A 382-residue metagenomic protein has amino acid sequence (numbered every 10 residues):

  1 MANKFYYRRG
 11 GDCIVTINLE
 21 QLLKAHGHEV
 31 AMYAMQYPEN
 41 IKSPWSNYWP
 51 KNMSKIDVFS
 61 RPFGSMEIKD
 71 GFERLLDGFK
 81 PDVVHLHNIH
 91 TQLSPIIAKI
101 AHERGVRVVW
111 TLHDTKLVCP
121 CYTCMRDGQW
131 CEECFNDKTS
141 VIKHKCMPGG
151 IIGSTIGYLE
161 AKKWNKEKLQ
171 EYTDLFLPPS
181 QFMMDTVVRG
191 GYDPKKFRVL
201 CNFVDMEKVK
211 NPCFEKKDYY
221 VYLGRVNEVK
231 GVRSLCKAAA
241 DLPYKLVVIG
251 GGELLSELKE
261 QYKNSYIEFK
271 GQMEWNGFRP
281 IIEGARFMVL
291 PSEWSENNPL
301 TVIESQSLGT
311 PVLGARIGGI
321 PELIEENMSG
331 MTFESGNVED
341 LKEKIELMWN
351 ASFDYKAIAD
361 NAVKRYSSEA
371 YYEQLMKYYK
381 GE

Functional and structural regions predicted by a protein language model:
M1-P38, D77-F79, R104-R107, A240: N-terminal subdomain of nucleotide-sugar transferases
E103, K116, C131-F176: Membrane-proximal helix-turn-helix segments that form the acceptor-binding/catalytic region of lipid-linked
L177, C213-K230, S234-P243: Conserved donor-binding/catalytic core segment of Leloir-type glycosyltransferases
F182, F203: Carbohydrate-associated surface elements
S256-P280: Nucleotide-activated donor-binding/catalytic signature segment of Leloir-type glycosyltransferases, i.e., the conserved
P311-G314: Short hydrophobic beta-strand element within catalytic cores of glycosyltransferases and related nucleotide-activated
E326-N327, M331-V338, E346-S352: Conserved acidic donor-binding segment of nucleotide-sugar-dependent glycosyltransferases
L347, F353-Y371: A short, well-ordered alpha-helix in the C-terminal region of glycosyltransferases
